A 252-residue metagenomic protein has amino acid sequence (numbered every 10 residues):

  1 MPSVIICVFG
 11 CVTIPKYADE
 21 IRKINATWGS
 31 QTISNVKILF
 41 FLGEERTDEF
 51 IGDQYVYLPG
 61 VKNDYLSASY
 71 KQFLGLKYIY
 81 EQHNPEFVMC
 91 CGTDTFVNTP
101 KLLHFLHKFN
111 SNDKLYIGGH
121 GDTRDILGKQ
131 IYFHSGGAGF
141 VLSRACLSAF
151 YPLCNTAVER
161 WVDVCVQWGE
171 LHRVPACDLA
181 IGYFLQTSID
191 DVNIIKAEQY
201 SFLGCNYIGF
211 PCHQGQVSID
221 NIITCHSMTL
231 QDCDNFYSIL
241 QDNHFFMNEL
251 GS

Functional and structural regions predicted by a protein language model:
M1-R22: N-proximal low-complexity "stem/linker" segments adjacent to membrane-targeting elements
E20-N35: Short, acidic, metal-binding catalytic loop of nucleotide-sugar glycosyltransferases
L39-E86, F96-P100, D122: Active-site-proximal specificity loops/subdomain of glycosyltransferases
L66, P85, N98-P100, S135-R160: Conserved nucleotide-sugar donor-binding and metal-coordinating catalytic region shared by glycosyltransferases
F87, L127-L142, V166-E170: A recurrent flexible, glycine/aromatic-enriched loop bordering the glycosyltransferase active site that acts as
T95-L127: Conserved donor-nucleotide/metal-binding helix-loop-beta segment in metal-dependent transferases, i.e., the alpha-helix
V166-S252: C-terminal catalytic/acceptor-binding lobe
